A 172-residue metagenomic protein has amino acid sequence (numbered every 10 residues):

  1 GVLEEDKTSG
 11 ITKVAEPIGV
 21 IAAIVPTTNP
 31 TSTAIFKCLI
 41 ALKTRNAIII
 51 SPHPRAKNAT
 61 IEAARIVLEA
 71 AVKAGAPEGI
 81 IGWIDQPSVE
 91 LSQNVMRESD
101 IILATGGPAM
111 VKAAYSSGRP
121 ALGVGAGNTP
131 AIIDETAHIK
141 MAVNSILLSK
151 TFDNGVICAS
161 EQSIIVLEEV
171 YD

Functional and structural regions predicted by a protein language model:
G1-K13, I81-S99: A structured beta-alpha segment of the ubiquitous adenosine-cofactor-binding alpha/beta core
V2-E69, S117-R119, N128, K140: Conserved small-residue-rich beta-alpha loop and adjacent elements that most often cradle the phosphate/pyrophosphate
G19, D100, Q162: Conserved acidic residues
S32, I50, G82-D85, L103-G106 (+1 more regions): General beta-strand structural signal in soluble alpha/beta enzymes
A34, A63-R65, I84-V89, I139-K150: Active-site glycine-rich loop that binds ribose-phosphate moieties when present
K43-T44, V111-D172: ALDH superfamily catalytic-core signature
L68-W83: A glycine-rich helix N-cap at a beta->alpha junction
S92-I102, G107-K112, S116, N144: Active-site/ligand-binding-proximal alpha/beta "capping" segment
